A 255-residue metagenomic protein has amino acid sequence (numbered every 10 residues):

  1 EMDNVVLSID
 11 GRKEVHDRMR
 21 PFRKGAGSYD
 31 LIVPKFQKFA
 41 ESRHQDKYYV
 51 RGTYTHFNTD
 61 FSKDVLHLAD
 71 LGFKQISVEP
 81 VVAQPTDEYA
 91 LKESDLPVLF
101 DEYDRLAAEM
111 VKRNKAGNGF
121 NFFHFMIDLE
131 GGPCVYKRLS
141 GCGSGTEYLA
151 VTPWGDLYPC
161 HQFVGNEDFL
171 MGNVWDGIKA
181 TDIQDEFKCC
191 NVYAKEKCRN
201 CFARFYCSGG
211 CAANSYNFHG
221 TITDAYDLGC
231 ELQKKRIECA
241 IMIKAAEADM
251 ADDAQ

Functional and structural regions predicted by a protein language model:
E1-K13: Conserved SAM/AdoMet-binding glycine-rich loop
S8, E79, R204: Conserved residues at the C-terminal ends of beta-strands
E14-Q37, E41-Y148, E167-D168: Radical SAM enzyme [4Fe-4S]-AdoMet core and its adjacent flexible, acidic and glycine-rich loops/tails across
V98-G131, H161-S208: C-terminal accessory region of radical SAM enzymes
W154, Y193-Q255: Radical SAM enzyme core and accessory elements
